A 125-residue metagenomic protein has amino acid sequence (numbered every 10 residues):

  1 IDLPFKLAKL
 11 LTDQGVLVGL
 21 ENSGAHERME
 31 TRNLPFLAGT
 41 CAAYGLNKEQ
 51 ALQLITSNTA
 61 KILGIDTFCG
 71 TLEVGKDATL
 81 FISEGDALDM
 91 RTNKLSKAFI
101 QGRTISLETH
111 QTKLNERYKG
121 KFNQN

Functional and structural regions predicted by a protein language model:
I1-S83: His/Asp/Glu-enriched, well-ordered alpha-helical/loop segment that forms or immediately abuts the divalent-metal
E73-Y118: C-terminal cap of metal-dependent C-N hydrolases
Q124-N125: Terminal leader/tail segments of proteins
